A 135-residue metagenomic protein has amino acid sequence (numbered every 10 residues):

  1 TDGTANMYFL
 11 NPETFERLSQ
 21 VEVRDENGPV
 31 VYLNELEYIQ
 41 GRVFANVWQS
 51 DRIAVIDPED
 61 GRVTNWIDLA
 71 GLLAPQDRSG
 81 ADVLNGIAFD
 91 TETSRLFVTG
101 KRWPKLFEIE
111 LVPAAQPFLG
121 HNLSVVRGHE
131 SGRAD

Functional and structural regions predicted by a protein language model:
T1-T4, A45-Q49, V98-K101: Conserved beta-strand positions in repeat-built beta-propeller and related beta-rich domains
N6-Q49: A contiguous pocket-lining binding segment that forms or flanks enzyme active sites
N6-Y8, R52-I53, P104-L106: Structural signal for beta-propeller blades
P12-F15, D57-G61, E110-A114: Short loop/turn segments that connect beta-strands within beta-propeller blades
T14-P29, N65-S79, V126: Surface-exposed loop and turn segments in beta-propeller and other repeat-based domains that flank or scaffold
N27-R42, L73-T93: Beta-rich, blade/repeat-based domains predominating in secreted/periplasmic proteins but also intracellular
F89-N122: Blade-level signature of beta-propeller repeat domains, shared across WD40, Kelch, NHL, RCC1 and BNR/Asp-box propellers
N122-D135: Short, basic, low-complexity termini and linkers enriched in Ser/Thr/Gly/Pro that act as targeting/leader peptides
